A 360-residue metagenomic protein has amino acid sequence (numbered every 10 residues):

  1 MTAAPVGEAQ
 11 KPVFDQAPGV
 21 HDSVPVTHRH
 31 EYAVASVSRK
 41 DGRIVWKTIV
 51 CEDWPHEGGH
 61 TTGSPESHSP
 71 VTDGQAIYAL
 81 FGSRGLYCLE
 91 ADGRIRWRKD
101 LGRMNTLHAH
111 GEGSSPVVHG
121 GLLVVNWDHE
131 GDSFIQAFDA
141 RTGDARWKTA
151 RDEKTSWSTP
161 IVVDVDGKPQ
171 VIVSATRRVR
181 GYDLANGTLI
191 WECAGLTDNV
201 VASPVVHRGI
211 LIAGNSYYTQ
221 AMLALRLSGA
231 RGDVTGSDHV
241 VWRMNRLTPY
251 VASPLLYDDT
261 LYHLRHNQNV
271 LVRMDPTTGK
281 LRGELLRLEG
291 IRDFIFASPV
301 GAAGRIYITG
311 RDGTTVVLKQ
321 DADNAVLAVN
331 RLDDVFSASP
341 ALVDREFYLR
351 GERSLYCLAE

Functional and structural regions predicted by a protein language model:
M1-E360: Noncatalytic, solvent-exposed loop/strand surfaces of beta-propeller-type extracellular/periplasmic domains
